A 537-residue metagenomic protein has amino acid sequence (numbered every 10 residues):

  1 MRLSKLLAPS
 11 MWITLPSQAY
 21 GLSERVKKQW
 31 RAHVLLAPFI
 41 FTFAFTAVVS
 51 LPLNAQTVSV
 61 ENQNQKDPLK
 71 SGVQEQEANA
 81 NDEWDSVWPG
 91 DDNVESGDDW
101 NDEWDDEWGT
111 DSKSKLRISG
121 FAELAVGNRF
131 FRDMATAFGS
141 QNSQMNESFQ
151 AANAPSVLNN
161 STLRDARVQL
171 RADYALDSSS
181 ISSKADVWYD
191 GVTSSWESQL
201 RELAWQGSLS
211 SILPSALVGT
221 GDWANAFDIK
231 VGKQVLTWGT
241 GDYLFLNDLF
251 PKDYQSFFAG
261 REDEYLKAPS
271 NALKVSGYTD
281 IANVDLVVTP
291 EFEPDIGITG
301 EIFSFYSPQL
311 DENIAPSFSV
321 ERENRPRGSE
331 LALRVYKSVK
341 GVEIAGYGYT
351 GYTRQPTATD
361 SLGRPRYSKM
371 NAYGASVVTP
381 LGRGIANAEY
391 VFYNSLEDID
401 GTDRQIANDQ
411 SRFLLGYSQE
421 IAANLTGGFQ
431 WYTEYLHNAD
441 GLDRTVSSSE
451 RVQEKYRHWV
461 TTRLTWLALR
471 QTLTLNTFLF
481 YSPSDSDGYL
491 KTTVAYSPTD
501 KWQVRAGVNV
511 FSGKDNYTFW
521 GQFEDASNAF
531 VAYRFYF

Functional and structural regions predicted by a protein language model:
L51-L158, S208-N225: N-terminal periplasmic/intermembrane-space "pro-region" immediately following the signal or transit peptide
G120-N128, S183-V187, I229-K233, L286-P290 (+7 more regions): Transmembrane beta-barrel strands of outer-membrane/channel proteins
V157-R164, T193-E197, D263-Y265, R322-R327 (+5 more regions): Replace "Gram-negative outer membrane beta-barrel proteins" with "bacterial and organellar outer membrane beta-barrel
R164-L170, L200-L203, P269-L273, S329-L333 (+5 more regions): Hydrophobic, lipid-facing positions within transmembrane beta-strands of outer-membrane proteins
A172-F305, G513: Outer membrane beta-barrel
S178-S183, I212-L217, F227-I229, I281-V284 (+5 more regions): Repeated loop/turn-to-beta-strand initiation elements of outer-membrane beta-barrel proteins
Y349-G351, V378-D400, R404-F480: Detector for outer-membrane/organellar transmembrane beta-barrel domains, recognizing the amphipathic beta-strand
V510, F523-F537: Outer-membrane beta-barrel "beta-signal"
